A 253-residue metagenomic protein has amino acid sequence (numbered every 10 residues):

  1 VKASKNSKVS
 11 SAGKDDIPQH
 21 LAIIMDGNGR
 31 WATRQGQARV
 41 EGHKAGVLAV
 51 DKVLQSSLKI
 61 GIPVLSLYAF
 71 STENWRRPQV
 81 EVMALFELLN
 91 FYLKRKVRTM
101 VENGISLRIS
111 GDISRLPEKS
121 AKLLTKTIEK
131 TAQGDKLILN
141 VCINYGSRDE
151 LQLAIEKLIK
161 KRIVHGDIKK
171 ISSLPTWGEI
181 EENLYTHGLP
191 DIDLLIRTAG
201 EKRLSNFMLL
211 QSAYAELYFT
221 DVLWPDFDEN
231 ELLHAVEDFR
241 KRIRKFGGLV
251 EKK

Functional and structural regions predicted by a protein language model:
V1-K253: Flexible, compositionally biased loop and terminal segments
